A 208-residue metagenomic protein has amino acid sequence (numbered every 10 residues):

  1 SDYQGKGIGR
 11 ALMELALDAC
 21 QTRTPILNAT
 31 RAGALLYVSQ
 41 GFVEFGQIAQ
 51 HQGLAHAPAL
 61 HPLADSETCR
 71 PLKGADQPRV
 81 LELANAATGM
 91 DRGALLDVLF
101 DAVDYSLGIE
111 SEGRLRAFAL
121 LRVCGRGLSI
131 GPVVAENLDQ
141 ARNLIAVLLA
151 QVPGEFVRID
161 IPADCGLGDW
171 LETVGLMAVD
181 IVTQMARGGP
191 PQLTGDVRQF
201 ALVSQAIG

Functional and structural regions predicted by a protein language model:
S1-K6, E14-L15, G53-H56, A119-R126: N-terminal/domain-start segments enriched in small and hydrophobic, helix-friendly residues, covering either
S1-P25, A29: Active-site-proximal cofactor/substrate-binding loop regions of enzyme domains
D2-A11, L35, S39, E136-N143: Conserved glycine-rich acetyl-CoA-binding loop
L15-T22, R70-G208: Intrinsically disordered, low-complexity, positively biased terminal segments
Q21-N28, V43-A57, A178-P190: Conserved catalytic-core motifs of GNAT/GCN5-like acyltransferases
Y37-F42, L171-E172: Conserved active-site tyrosine of GNAT-family acetyltransferases
E44-Q47, H61-P62, M90-L95: Short, structured loop/turn "capping" segments at alpha-beta junctions
L54-G74: Conserved N-terminal entry element of GNAT/NAT acetyltransferase domains
